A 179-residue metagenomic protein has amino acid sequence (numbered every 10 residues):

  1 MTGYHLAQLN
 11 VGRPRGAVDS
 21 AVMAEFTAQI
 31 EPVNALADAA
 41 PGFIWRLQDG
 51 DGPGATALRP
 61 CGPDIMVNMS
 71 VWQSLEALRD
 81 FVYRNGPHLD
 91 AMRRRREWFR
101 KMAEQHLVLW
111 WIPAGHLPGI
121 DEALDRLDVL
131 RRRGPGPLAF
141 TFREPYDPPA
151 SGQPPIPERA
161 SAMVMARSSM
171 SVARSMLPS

Functional and structural regions predicted by a protein language model:
M1-I65, A77, Q105-S179: Short S/T/G/P-rich N-terminal loop/turn motif that feeds into the first structured element of a domain
W45, V71-W72, W98-F99: Tryptophan-centric aromatic hotspots in well-structured domains and transmembrane helices
V67-M69: Conserved interaction-surface patches within small, structured recognition/assembly domains
L75-E104: An amphipathic, aromatic/His-enriched active-site/gating alpha helix that lines ligand/cofactor pockets
